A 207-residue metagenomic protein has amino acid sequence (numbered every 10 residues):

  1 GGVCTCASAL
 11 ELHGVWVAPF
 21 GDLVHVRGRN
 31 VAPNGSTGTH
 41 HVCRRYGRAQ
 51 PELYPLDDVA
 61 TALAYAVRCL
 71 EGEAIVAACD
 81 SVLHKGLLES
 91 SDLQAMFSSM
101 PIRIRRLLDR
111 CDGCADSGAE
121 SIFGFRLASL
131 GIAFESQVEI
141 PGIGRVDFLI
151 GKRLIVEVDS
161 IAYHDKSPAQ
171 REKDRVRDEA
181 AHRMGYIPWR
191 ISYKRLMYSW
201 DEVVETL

Functional and structural regions predicted by a protein language model:
G1-M100, L107: Short gly/ser-rich loop at a beta-strand->alpha-helix junction or flexible surface loop bordering the NTP-binding
L83-L207: Surface segments flanking catalytic/ligand-binding clefts of nucleic-acid enzymes
